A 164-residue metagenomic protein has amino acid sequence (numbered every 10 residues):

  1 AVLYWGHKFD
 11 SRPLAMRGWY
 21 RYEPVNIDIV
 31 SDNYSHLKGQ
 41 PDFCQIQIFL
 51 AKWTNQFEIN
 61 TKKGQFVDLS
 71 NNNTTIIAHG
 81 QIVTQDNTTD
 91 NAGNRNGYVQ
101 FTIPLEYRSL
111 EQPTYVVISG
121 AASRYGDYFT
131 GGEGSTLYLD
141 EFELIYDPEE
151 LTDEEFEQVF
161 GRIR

Functional and structural regions predicted by a protein language model:
A1-Q56: Extracellular-facing segments of soluble proteins and assemblies that are Gly/Ser/Thr-biased and enriched in aromatics
L3-L14, P104-L110, F129-G131: Exposed beta-sheet edge/beta-hairpin loop segments within beta-rich domains
R12-L14, D42-C44, V99, E133-D140: Residues that flank catalytic or metal-binding motifs in active/ligand-binding sites
M16-Y20, P113-D127, F142: Extracellular beta-strand-rich recognition modules
K52, G120-R124, P148: Surface-exposed loop/turn motifs at beta-strand-loop junctions within extracellular Ig-like and Fibronectin type III
N55-P113, G132: Extracellular carbohydrate recognition and processing domains and analogous Trp-centered ligand-binding platforms
R95-G97, R124-D147, D153: Extracellular carbohydrate recognition
E149-R164: Residue-level detector of functionally pivotal "anchor" positions at catalytic/ligand-binding pockets or at interdomain
